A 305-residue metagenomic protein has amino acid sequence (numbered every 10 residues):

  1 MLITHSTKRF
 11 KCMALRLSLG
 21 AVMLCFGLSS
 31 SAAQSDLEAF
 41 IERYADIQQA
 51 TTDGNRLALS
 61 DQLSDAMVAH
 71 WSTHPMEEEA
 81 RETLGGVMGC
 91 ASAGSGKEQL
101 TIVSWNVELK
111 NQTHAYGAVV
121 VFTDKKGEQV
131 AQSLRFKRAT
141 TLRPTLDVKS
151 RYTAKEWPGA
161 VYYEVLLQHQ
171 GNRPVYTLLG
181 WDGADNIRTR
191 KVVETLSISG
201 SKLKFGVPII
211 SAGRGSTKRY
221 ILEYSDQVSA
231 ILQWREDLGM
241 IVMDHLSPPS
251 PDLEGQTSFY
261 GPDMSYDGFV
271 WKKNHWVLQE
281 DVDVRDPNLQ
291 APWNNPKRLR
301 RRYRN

Functional and structural regions predicted by a protein language model:
L37-I41, P248-N305: Hydrophilic extracytoplasmic domains
I41-F122: Solvent-exposed N-terminal domain segments of exported/luminal and surface proteins
Q99-W105, P174-D182, G239-H245: Short beta-strand elements that form the blades of beta-propeller/WD-repeat-like and other beta-sheet-rich scaffold
Y116-K125, V192-G200, S258-K272: Beta-propeller blade signature
F122-Q168: Short N-terminal edge-element motif at the start of the domain
V130-R138, K204-G213, L278-V284: Beta-propeller fold detector
V148-W157, V161-H169, K204-W271: Short aromatic loop motif centered on NTY/YTY
Y176-T177, W181-D226: Short helix-loop boundary/capping segments
